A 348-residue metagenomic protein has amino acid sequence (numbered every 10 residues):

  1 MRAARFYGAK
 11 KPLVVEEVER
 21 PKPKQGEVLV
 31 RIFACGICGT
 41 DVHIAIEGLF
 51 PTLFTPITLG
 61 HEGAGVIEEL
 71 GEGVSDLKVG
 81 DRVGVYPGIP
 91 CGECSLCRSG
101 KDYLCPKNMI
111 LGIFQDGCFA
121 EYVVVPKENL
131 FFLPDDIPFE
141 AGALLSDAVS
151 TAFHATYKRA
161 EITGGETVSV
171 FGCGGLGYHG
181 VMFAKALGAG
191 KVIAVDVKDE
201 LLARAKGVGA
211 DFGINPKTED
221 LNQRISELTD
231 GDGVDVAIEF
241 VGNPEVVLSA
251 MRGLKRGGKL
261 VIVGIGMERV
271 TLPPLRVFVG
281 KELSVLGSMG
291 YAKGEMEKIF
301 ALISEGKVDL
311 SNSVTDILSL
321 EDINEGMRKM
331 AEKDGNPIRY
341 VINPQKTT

Functional and structural regions predicted by a protein language model:
E19-C35, G48-S95, P134-I137: Glycine-rich beta-strand-centered segment in the early N-terminal region that forms part of a ligand/cofactor-binding
C91-F171: NAD(P)H dinucleotide-binding glycine-rich loop of Rossmann-like/cofactor-binding domains, especially the beta1-alpha1
I137-E219, Q223: Mid-domain Rossmann-like dinucleotide-binding core that forms the NAD(H)/NADP(H) cofactor-binding site
A160-T163, A203-S284, T347-T348: Glycine-rich cofactor phosphate-binding loops and adjacent beta1-alpha1 units of small-molecule cofactor enzyme domains
L248-R252, K293-T348: C-terminal hydrophobic helical "lid"/dimerization subdomain of Rossmann-like NAD(P)H-dependent oxidoreductases
K259-V261, P273-S313: Rossmann-fold dehydrogenase core element
